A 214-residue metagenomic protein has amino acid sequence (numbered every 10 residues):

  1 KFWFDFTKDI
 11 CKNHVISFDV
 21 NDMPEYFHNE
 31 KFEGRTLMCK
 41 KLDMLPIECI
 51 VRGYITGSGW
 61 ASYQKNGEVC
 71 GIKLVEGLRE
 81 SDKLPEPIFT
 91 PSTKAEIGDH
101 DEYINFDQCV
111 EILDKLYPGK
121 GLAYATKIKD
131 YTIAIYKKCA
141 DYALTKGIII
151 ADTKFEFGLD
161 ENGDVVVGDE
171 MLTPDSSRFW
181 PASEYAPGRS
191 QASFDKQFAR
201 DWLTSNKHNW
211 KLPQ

Functional and structural regions predicted by a protein language model:
K1-E96, L212-Q214: Active-site loop/lid in soluble adenylation, ligation, and acyl-transfer enzymes
L37, K41, K129, T153: Short, charged/polar micro-motifs that form catalytic or ligand-binding hotspots
V51, A151-E170: Conserved metal-phosphate-binding beta-hairpin within the catalytic cores of diverse ATP-dependent phosphoryl-transfer
G59, L159, G163, S176: Active-site-proximal flexible loops/turns
K65, L74-L122, V167, M171-Q214: Anionic ligand-binding catalytic core segments
K115-A151: A long amphipathic alpha-helix within ATP-dependent nucleotide-binding catalytic cores
